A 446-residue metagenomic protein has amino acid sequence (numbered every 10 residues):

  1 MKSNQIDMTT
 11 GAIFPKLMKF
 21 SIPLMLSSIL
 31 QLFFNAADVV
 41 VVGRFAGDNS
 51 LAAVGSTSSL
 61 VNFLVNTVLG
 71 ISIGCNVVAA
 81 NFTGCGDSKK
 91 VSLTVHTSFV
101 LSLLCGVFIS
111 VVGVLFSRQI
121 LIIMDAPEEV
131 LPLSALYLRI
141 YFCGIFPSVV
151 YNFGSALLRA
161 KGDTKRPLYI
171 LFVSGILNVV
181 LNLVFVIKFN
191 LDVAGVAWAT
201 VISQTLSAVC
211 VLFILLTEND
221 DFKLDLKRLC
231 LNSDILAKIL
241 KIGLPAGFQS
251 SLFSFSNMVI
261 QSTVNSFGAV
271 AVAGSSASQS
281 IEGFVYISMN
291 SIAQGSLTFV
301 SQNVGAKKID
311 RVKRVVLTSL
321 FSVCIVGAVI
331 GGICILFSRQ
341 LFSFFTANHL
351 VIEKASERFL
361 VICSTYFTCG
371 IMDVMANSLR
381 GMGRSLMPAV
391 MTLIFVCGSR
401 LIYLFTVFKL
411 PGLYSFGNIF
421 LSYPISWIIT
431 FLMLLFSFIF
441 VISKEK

Functional and structural regions predicted by a protein language model:
M1-S21, A79-G144, K188-L244, V300-T365 (+1 more regions): Short alpha-helical transmembrane segments in multi-pass integral membrane proteins
K19-D38, I140, Y151, S174 (+5 more regions): Transmembrane helical elements of multi-pass membrane transporters/channels
M25, I29, F33, A37 (+16 more regions): Generic alpha-helical transmembrane segments of integral inner-membrane proteins, especially permease/transport modules
I29, F33-A52, L121-E128, V184-L191 (+5 more regions): Helix-terminus/linker motif at the lipid-water interface of multi-pass membrane proteins
A46-S59, S134, L138, A197 (+3 more regions): Small-residue hotspots at the loop-to-helix junctions and early N-terminal turns of transmembrane alpha-helices
L51-V111, S148-P167, Q261, G274-S338 (+2 more regions): Small-residue-rich hydrophobic transmembrane alpha-helices
S72, I140-R159, P167-N178, V196-V211 (+5 more regions): Short runs within selected transmembrane alpha-helices of multi-pass transporters and secretion channels
